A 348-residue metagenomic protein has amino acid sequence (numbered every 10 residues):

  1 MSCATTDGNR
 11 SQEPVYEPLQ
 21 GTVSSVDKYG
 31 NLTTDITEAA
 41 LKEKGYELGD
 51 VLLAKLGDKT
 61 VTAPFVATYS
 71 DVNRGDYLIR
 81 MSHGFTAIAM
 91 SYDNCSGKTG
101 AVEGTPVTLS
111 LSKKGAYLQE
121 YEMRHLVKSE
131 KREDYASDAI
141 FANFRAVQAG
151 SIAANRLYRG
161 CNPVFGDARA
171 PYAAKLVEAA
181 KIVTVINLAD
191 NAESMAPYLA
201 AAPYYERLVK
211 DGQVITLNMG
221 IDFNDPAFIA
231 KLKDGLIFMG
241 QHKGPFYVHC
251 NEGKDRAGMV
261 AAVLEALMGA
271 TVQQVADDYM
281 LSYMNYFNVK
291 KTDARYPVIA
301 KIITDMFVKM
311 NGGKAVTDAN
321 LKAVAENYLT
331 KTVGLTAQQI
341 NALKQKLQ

Functional and structural regions predicted by a protein language model:
C3-T5: N-terminal Sec signal peptide cleavage junction
R10-S11, T108-F246, M259-Q348: Cys-dependent protein tyrosine phosphatase-like superfamily
Q12-M90, S96, G100-S112: Long, compositionally biased stretches
G21, A87-A89, C95, G160 (+2 more regions): Small-side-chain structural scaffolding
T34-T37, G258-A262: A short secondary-structure junction signal
Y247, N251: Active-site cradle of extracellular carbohydrate-active enzymes
E252, R256-A257: Ser/Thr-glycine-rich phosphate-binding loops at phosphate-binding pockets of nucleotides, nucleotide cofactors
